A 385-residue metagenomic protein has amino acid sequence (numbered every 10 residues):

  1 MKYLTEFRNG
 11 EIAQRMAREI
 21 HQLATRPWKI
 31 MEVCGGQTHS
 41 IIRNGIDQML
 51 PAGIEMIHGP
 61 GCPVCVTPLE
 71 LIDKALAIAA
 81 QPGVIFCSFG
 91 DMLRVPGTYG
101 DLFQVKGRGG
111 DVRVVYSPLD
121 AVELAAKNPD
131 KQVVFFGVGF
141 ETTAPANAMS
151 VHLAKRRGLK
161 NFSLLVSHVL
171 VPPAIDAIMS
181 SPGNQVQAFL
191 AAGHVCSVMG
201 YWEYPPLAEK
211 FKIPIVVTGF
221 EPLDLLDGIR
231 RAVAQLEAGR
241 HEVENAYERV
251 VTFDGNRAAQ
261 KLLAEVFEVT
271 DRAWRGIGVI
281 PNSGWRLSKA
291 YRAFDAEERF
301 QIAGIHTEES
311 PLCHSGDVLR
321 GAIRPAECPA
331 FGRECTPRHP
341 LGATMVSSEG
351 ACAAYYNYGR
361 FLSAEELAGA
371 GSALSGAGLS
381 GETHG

Functional and structural regions predicted by a protein language model:
M1-D130, A144, A148, R156-R157 (+7 more regions): Metallocofactor- and cofactor-centric catalytic cores in central/energy metabolism, strongly enriched
P27-I30, N161-F162, A238-E248, W274 (+2 more regions): Flexible, glycine/charged-enriched surface loops at secondary-structure junctions
T67, S163-A174, A188, A192-V195 (+1 more regions): Phosphate-binding chemistry for phosphorylated carbohydrates and sugar-nucleotides
Q185-V251: A conserved active-site cap/scaffold subdomain adjacent to cofactor or substrate pockets
L226-D317: Internal helical hairpin/lid segments
L367-T383: Intrinsically disordered, low-complexity terminal tails and inter-domain linkers enriched for S/T/G/P/D/E
